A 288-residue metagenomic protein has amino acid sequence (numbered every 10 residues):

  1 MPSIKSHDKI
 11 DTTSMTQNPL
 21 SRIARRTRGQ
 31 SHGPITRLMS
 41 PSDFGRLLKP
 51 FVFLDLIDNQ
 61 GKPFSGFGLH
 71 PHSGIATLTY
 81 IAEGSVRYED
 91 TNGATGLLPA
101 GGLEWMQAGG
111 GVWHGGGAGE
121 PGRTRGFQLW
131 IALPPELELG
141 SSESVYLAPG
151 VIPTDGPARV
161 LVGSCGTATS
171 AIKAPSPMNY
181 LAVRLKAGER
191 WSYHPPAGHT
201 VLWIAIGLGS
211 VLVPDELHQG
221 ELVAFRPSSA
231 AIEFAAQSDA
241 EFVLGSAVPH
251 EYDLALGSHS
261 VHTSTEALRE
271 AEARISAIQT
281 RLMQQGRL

Functional and structural regions predicted by a protein language model:
M1-L288: Jelly-roll (double-stranded beta-helix
